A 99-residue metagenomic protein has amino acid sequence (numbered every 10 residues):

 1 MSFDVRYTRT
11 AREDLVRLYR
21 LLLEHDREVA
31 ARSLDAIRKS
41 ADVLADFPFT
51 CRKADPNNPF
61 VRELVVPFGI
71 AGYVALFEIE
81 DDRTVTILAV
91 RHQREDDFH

Functional and structural regions predicted by a protein language model:
M1-R62: Basic, Lys/Arg-enriched alpha-helical interface segments
V61-E63, V74-A75: Short hydrophobic/aromatic beta-strand element in the GNAT-like acyltransferase core that lines or flanks the acyl-donor
F68-H99: Enriched for short, Lys/Arg-rich terminal
